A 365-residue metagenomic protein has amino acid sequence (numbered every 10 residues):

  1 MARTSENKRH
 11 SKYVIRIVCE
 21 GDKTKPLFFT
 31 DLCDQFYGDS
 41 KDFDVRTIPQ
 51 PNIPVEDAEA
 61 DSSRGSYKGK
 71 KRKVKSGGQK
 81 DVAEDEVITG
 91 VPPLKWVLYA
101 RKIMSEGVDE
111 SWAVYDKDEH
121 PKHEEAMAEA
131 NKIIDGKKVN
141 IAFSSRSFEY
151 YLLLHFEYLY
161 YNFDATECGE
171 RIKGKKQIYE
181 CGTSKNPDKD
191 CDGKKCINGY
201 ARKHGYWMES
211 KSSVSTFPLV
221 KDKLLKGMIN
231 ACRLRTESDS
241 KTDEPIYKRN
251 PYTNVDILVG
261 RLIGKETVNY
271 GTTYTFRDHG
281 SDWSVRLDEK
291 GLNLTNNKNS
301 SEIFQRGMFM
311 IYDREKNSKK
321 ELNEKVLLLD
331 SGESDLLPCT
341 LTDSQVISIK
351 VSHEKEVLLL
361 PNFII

Functional and structural regions predicted by a protein language model:
A2-K12, T30-E86, L94-M310, E315-N317 (+4 more regions): C-terminal accessory helical subdomains adjacent to catalytic cores in phosphodiester- and nucleotide-handling enzymes
R16-V18: Conserved beta-strand elements of the Class I
E20-G21, D118: Structured loop/turn residues at secondary-structure junctions
K23-F28: Short N-terminal binding/cap micro-motifs at the start of the first secondary-structure element
K320-S344: Intrinsically disordered, low-complexity Pro/Gly/Ser/Thr-rich segments with frequent PxxP/GP/PP motifs and embedded
